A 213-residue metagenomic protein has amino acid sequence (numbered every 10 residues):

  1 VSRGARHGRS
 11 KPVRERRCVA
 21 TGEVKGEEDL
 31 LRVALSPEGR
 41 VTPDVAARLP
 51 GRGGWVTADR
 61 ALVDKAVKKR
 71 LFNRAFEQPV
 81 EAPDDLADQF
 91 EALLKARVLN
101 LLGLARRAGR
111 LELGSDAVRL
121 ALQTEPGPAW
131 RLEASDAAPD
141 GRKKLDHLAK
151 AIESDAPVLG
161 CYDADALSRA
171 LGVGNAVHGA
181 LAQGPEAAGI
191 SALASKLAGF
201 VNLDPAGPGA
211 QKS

Functional and structural regions predicted by a protein language model:
V1-R74, Q78: N-terminal cysteine/histidine-rich coordination modules
R14, G53, K68, L94 (+4 more regions): Helical mechanochemical/support elements of P-loop NTPase systems and associated helical scaffolds
R17-A20, K143-A156: Short helix-coil boundary/hinge micro-motifs
R52-G53, A108-G109, P128-W130, E153-P157 (+1 more regions): Short active-site oxyanion
A61-G141: Extended interfacial segments that mediate partner engagement and assembly in macromolecular machines
R70-L71, L145-L148, V173-G174: Short, glycine/charged-enriched secondary-structure capping and boundary segments
E153-A198: Short basic, glycine-rich beta-strand/loop surfaces that mediate nucleic-acid
I190-S213: Short, charged, intrinsically disordered terminal tails
